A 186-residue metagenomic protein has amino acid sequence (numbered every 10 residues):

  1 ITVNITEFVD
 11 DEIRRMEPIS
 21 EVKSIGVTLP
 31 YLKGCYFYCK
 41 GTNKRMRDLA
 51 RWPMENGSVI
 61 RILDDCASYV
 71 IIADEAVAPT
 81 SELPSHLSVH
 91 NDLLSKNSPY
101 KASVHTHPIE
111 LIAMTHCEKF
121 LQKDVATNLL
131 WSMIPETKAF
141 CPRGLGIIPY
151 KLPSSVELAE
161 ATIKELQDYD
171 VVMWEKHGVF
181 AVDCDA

Functional and structural regions predicted by a protein language model:
I1-A186: Glycine-rich flexible loops
